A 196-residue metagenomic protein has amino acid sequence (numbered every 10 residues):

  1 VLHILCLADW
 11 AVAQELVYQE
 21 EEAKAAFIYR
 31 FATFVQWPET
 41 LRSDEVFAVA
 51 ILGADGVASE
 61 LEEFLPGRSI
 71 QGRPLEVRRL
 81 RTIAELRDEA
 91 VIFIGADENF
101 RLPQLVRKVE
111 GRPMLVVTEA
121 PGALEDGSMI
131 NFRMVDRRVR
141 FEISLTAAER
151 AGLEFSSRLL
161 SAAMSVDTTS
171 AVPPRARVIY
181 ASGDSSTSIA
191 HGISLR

Functional and structural regions predicted by a protein language model:
H3-S185, I189-R196: Short hydrophobic alpha-helices and adjacent helix-cap/hinge residues
